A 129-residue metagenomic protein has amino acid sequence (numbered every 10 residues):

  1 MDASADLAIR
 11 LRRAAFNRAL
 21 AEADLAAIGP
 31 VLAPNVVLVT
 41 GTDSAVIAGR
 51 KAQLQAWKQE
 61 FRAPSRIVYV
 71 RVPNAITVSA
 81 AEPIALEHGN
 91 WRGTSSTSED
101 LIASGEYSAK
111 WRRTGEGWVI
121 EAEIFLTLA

Functional and structural regions predicted by a protein language model:
S4-L7, L25-P83, I102: A solvent-exposed, acidic/Ser-Thr-rich amphipathic alpha-helical stretch
N35, H88-T94, L126: Generic short beta-strand segments
T77-I84, W111-G117: A short, structured loop/turn motif at beta-sheet edges
E82-W91, G105: A short hydrophobic beta-strand element
G93-T97, W111-R113: Beta-strand elements of well-folded, non-transmembrane domains
S104-A129: Short beta-strand edge/turn micro-motifs at domain boundaries
